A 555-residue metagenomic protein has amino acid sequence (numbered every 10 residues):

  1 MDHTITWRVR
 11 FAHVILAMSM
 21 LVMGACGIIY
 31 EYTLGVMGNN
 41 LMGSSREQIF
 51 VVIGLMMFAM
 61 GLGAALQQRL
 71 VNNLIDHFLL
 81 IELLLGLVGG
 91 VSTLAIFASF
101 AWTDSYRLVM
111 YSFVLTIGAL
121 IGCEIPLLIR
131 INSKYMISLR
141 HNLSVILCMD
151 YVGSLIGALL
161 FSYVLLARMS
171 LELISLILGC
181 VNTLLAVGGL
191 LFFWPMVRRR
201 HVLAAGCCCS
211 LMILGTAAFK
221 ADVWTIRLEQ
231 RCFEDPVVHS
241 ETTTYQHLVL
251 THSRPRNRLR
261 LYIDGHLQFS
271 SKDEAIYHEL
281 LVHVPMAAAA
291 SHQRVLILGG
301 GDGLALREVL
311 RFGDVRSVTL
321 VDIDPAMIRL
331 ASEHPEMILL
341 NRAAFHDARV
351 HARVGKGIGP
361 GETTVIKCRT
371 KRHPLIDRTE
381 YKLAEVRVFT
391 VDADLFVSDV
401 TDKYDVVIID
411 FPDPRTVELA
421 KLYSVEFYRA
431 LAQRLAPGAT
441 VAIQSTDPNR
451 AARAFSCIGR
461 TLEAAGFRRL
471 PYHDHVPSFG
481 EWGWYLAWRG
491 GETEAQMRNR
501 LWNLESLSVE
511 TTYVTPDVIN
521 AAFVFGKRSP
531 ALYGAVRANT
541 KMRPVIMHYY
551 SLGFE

Functional and structural regions predicted by a protein language model:
M1-T242, Q246-P325, R329-P477, W482-G491 (+1 more regions): Alpha-helical transmembrane segments of multi-pass membrane proteins
Q246, T364, G491-E555: SAM/dcSAM-binding transferase cores
